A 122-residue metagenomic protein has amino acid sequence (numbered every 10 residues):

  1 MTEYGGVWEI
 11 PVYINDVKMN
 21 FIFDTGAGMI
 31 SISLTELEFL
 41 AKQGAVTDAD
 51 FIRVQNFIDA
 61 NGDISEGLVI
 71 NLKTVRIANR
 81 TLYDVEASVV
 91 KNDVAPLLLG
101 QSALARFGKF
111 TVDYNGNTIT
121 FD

Functional and structural regions predicted by a protein language model:
M1-D122: Pepsin/retropepsin-fold aspartyl endopeptidases
